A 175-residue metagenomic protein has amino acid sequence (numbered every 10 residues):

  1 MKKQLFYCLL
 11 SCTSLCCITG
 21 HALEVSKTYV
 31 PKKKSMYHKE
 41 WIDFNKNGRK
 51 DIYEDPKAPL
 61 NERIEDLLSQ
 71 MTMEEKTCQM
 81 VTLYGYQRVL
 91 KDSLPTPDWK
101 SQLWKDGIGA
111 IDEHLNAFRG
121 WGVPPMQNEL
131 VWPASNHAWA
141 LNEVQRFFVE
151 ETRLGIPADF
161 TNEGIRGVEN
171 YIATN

Functional and structural regions predicted by a protein language model:
M1-E24: Bacterial Sec-dependent N-terminal signal peptides
L23-N175: N-terminal beta-rich core of secreted/periplasmic extracellular enzymes
